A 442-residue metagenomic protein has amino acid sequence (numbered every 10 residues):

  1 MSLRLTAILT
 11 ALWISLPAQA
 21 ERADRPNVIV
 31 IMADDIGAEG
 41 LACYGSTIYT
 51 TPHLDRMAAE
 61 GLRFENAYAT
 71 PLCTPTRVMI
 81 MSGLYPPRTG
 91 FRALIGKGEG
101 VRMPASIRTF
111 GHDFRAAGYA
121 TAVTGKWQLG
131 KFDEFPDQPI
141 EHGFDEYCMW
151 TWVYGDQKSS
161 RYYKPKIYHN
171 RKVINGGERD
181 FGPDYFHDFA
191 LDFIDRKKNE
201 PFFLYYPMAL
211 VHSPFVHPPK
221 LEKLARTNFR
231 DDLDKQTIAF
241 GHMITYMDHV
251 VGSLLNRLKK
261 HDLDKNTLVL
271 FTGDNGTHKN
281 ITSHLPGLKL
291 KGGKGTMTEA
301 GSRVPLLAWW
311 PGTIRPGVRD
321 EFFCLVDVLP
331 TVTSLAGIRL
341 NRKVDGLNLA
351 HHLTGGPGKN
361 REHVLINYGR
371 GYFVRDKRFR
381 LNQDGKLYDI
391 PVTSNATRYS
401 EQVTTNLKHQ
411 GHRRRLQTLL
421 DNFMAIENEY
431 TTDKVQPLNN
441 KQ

Functional and structural regions predicted by a protein language model:
M1-L5: Positively charged n-region of N-terminal signal peptides that target proteins for export
T6-S15: Bacterial N-terminal signal peptides
I14, Q19-G385, I390-Q442: Formylglycine-dependent sulfatase
